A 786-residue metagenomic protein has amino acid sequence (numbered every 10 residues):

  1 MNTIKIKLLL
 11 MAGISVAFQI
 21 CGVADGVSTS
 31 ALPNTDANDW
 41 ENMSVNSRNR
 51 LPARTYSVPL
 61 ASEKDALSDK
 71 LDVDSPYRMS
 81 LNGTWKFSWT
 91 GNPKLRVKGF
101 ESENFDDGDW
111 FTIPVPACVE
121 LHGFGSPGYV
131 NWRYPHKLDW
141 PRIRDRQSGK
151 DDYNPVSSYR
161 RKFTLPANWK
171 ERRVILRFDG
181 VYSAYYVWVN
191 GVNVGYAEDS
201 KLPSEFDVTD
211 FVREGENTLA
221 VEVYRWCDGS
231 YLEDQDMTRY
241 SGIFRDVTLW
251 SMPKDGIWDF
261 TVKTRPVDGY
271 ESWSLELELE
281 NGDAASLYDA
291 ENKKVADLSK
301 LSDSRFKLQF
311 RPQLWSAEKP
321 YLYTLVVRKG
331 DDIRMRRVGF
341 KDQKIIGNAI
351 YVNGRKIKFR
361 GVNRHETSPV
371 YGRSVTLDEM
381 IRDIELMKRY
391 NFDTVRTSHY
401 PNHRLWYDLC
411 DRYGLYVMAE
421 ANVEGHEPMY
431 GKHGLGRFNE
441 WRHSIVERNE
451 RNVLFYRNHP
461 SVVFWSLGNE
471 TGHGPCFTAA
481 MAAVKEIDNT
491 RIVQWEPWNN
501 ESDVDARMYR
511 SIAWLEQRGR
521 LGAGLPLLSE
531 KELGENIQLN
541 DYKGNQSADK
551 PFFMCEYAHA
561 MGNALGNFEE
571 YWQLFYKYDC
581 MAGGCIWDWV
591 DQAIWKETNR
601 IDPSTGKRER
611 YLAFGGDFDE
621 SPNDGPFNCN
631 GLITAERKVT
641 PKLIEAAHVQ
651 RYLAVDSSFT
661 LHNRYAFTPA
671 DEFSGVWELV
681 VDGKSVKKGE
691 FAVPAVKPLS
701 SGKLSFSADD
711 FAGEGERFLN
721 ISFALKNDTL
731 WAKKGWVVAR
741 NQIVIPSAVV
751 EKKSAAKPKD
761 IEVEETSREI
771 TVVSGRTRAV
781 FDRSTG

Functional and structural regions predicted by a protein language model:
D25-S80, T84-K86, P93: N-terminal pre-domain segments of enzymes
P33-T35, D39-E41, S47, L71 (+7 more regions): Accessory beta-strand-rich segments of carbohydrate-active enzymes
T35, S44, V73-V97, P114 (+6 more regions): Substrate-binding clefts and catalytic carboxylate motifs of secreted carbohydrate-active enzymes
N82-W140, K733-Q742, E769-G786: Acidic-aromatic substrate-binding/catalytic surfaces of carbohydrate-active enzymes
S126-G149, E198-S200, V208-L279, D289 (+8 more regions): An acidic-aromatic loop/edge-strand motif
F260-P266, V326-M387: N-terminal carbohydrate-binding accessory modules
L301-F310, G683-E714: Intrinsically disordered, low-complexity Pro/Gly/Ser/Thr-rich segments with frequent PxxP/GP/PP motifs and embedded
I384-M387, T394-L632: Substrate-binding/catalytic cleft of secreted carbohydrate-active enzymes, primarily glycoside hydrolases
